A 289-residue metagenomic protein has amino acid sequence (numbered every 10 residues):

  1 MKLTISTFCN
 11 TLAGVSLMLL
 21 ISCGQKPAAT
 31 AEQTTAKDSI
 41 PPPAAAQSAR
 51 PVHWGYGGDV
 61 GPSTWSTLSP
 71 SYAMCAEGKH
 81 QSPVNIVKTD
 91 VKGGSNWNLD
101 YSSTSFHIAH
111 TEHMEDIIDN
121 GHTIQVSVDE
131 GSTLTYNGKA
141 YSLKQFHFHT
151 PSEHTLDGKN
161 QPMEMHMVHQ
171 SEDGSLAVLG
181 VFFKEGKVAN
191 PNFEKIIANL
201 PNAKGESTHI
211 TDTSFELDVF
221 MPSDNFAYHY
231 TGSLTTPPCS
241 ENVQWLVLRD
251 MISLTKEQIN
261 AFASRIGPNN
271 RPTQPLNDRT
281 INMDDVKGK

Functional and structural regions predicted by a protein language model:
L3-S6, C23-K289: Alpha-carbonic anhydrase
T11-L20: Bacterial N-terminal signal peptides
